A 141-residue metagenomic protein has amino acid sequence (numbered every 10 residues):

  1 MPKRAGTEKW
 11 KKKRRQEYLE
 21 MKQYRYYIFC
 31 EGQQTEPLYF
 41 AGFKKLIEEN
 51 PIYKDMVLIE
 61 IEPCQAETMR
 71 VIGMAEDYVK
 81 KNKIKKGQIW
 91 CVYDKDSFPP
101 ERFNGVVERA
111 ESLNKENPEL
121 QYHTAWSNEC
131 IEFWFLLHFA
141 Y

Functional and structural regions predicted by a protein language model:
P2-N82: RecA-like P-loop NTPase motor core
Y24, K54-V57, G87-I89, L120-H123: Residue-level recognition of the N-termini of beta-strands and the immediately preceding loop/turn
Y27-C30, K85-F98: Acidic beta-strand-to-loop metal/phosphate-binding motif
Q33-T35, D96-F98, C130-E132: Conserved nucleotide-binding/hydrolysis micro-motifs of P-loop NTPases
F40, C91, E132: A residue-level signal for conserved active-site and pocket-lining positions in enzyme catalytic cores
P63-T68, Y93-F103: Acidic, metal-coordinating catalytic cores used for nucleic-acid/nucleotide bond scission and strand-transfer chemistry
V79-K85, N114-N117: Short, charge-rich binding segments
E101-Y141: Activity-critical C-terminal alpha-helical subdomain
